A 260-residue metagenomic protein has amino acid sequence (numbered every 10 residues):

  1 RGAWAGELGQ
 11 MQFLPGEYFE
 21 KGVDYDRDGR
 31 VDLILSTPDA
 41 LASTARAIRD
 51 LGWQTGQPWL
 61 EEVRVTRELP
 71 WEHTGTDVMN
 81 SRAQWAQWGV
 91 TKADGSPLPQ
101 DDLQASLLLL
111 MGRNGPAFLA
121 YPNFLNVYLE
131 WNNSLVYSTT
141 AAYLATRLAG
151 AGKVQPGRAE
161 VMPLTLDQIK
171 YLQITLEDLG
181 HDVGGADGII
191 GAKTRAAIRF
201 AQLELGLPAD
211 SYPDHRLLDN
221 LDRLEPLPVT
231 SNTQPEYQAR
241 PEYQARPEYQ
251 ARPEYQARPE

Functional and structural regions predicted by a protein language model:
R1-W4, V23-R30, Y121-N126: Flexible glycine/proline-enriched surface loops and loop-helix/loop-strand junctions
E7-V23, T44: Substrate-binding/active-site groove segments that recognize and process beta-1,4-linked N-acetyl-hexosamine
E20-D24, R46-Q54, W131, L144-A151 (+4 more regions): Structured segments of extracytoplasmic/periplasmic soluble domains in secreted or envelope-associated proteins
Y25-L33, G188, S211: Acidic, glycine-anchored loop motifs typical of Ca2+
V31-Y143, R147: Long, repeat-rich segments with strong aromatic
P122-L135, Y143-G188, L227-P235: Acidic, Ser/Thr/Pro/Gly-enriched interdomain connector segments
A151-M162, R216, N220-E260: Proline-rich, low-complexity linker regions of envelope-associated factors in Gram-negative bacteria
M162-I169, E177-L221: Short acidic, glycine/serine/threonine-rich helix-capping segments at coil-helix boundaries
